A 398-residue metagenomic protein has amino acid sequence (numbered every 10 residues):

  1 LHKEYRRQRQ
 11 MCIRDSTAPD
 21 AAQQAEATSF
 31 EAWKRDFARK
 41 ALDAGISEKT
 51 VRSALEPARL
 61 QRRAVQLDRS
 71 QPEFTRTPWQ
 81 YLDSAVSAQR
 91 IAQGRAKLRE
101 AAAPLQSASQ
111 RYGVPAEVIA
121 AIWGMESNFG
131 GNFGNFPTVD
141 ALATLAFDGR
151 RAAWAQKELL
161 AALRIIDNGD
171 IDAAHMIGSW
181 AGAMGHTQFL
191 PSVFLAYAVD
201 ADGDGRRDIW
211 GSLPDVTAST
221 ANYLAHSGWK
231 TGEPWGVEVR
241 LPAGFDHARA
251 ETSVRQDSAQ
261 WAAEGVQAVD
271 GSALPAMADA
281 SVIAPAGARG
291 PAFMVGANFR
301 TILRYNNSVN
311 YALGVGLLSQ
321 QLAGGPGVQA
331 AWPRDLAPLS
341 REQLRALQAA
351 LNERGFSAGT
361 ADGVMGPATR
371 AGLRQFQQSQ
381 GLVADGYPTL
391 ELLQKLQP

Functional and structural regions predicted by a protein language model:
L1-R9, I13-D15: Single conserved hydrophobic/aromatic residue that forms the stacking wall/gate of nucleotide- or nucleobase-binding
Q10, R14, A27-R35, V65-Q66: Intrinsically disordered, serine/threonine/proline
R14-A27, K49, G327-A331: Proline-rich, low-complexity linker regions of envelope-associated factors in Gram-negative bacteria
A25-P57: Mature N-terminal segment immediately following signal peptide/propeptide cleavage in secreted/periplasmic
W33-K40, P104, A141, L347-A350 (+1 more regions): A general alpha-helix detector
I46-M277, G290-F293, F299-R341, G363 (+1 more regions): Catalytic glycan-binding domains that act on GlcNAc-containing polysaccharides
A278-F293, R341-L351: Short glycine/proline-rich, acidic loop/turn segments that cap or connect secondary-structure elements
L339-L344, N352-L396: Short acidic, glycine/serine/threonine-rich helix-capping segments at coil-helix boundaries
